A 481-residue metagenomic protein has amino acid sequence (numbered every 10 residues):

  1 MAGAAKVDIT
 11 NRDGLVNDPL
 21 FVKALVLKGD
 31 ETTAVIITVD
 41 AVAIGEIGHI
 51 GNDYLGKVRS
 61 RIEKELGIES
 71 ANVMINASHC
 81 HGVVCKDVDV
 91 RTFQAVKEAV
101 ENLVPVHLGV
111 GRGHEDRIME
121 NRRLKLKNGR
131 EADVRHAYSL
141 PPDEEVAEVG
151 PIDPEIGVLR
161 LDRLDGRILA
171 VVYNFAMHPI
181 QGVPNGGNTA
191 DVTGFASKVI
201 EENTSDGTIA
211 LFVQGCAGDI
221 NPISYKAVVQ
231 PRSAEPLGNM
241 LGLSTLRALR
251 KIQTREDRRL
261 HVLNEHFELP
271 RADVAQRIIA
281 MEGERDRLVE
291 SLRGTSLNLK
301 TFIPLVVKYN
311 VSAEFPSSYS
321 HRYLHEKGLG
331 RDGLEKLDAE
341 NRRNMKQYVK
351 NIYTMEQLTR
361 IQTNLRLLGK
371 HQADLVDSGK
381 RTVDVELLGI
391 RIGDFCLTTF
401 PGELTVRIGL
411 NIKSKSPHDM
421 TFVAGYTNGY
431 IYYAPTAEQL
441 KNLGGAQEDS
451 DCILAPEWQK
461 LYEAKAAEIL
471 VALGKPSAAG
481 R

Functional and structural regions predicted by a protein language model:
M1-I209, V213-N239, L249, R255-R481: Conserved beta-alpha junction segments in alpha/beta enzyme cores
